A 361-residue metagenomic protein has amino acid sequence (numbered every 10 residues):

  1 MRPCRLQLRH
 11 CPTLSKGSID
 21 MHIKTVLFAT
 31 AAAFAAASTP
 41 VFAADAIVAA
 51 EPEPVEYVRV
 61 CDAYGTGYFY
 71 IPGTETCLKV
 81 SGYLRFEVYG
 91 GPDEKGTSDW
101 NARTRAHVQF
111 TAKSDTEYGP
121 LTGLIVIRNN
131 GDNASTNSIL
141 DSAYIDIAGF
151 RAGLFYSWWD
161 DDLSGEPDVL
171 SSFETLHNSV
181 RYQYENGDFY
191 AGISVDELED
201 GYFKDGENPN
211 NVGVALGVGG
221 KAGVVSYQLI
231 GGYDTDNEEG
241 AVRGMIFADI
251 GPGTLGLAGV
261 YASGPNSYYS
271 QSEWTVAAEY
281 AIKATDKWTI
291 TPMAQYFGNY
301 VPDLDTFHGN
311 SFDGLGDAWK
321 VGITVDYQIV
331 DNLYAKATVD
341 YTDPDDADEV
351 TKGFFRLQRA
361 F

Functional and structural regions predicted by a protein language model:
R2-S81: N-terminal periplasmic/intermembrane-space "pro-region" immediately following the signal or transit peptide
V41, Y327-I329, E349-F361: Outer-membrane beta-barrel "beta-signal"
G67-D200, G217-K221: Outer membrane beta-barrel
L84-V88, I125-N129, A152-Y156, I193-E197 (+7 more regions): Transmembrane beta-barrel strands of outer-membrane/channel proteins
V88-E94, T116, G131-N133, W158-D162 (+7 more regions): Gram-negative outer-membrane beta-barrel proteins
T104-V108, D141-A143, A148, L176-V180 (+7 more regions): Hydrophobic, lipid-facing positions within transmembrane beta-strands of outer-membrane proteins
E117-P120, A148-A152, D188-I193, A222-L229 (+4 more regions): Repeated loop/turn-to-beta-strand initiation elements of outer-membrane beta-barrel proteins
P209-K320: Detector for outer-membrane/organellar transmembrane beta-barrel domains, recognizing the amphipathic beta-strand
